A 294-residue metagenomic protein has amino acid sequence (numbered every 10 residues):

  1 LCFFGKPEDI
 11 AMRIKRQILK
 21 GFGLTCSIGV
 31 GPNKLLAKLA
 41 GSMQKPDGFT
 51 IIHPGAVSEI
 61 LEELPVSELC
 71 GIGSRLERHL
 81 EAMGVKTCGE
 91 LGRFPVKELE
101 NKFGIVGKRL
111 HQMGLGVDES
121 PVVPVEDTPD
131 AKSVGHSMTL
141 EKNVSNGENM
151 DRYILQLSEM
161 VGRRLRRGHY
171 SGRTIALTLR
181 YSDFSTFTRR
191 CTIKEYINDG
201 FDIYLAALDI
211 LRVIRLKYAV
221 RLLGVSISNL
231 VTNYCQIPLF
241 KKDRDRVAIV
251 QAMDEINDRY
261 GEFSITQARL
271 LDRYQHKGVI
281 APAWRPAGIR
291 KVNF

Functional and structural regions predicted by a protein language model:
L1-Q44: Long, charge-rich intrinsically disordered scaffolds of nucleic-acid metabolism proteins
K15, K38, D127-P129, M253: Long, low-complexity intrinsically disordered regulatory regions enriched in P/S/T/G and acidic residues that serve as
R16, L24, P32, G41-S120: Compact, charge-rich alpha-helical regulatory domains located at protein termini
K20, E195-F294: Acidic, metal-coordinating catalytic segment for phosphate/diphosphate chemistry, firing primarily on the Nudix
I28-G29, G73, L91, L177 (+3 more regions): A residue-level signal for conserved active-site and pocket-lining positions in enzyme catalytic cores
P32-L35, M113-G116, S171-Y181, V220-V231 (+1 more regions): A glycine-rich phosphate-binding loop feature that marks nucleotide/adenosyl-phosphate handling sites
N33-K45, G114, L157, V161 (+5 more regions): Stable alpha-helical structural segments in soluble proteins, enriched in small hydrophobic residues
L76, E81-V220, N293: DNA-contacting surface of Y-family translesion DNA polymerases
